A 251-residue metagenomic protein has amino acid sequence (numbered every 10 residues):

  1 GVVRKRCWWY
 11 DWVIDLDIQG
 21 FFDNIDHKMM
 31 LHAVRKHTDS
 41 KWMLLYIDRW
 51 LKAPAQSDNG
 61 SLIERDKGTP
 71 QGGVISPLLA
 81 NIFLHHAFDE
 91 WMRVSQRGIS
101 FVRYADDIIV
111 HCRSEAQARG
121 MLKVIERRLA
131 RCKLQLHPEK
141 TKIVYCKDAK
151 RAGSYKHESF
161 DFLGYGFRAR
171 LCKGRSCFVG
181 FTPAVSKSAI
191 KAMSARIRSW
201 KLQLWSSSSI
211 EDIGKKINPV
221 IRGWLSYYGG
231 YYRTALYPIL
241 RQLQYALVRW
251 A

Functional and structural regions predicted by a protein language model:
G1-K147, A152-S154, S159: Conserved polymerase palm-domain catalytic core
M29-A33, Y104-D107, R196, W200 (+1 more regions): A general alpha-helix detector
K41, L45, I99, S208-D212 (+1 more regions): Short, solvent-exposed positions on alpha-helices
K41, L78, I82, K187-K191 (+1 more regions): Alpha-helix N-cap/helix-start motif at coil-to-helix transitions, marked by capping-box chemistry
K52, C132, L136-S208, R222: A conserved non-catalytic segment of reverse transcriptases and RNA-directed RNA polymerases corresponding to the late
H111, W200, L204, W224-Y231: Alpha-helix C-capping/helix-to-loop hinge sites
I213-A251: Non-catalytic, peripheral interaction segments enriched in hydrophobic/basic residues
